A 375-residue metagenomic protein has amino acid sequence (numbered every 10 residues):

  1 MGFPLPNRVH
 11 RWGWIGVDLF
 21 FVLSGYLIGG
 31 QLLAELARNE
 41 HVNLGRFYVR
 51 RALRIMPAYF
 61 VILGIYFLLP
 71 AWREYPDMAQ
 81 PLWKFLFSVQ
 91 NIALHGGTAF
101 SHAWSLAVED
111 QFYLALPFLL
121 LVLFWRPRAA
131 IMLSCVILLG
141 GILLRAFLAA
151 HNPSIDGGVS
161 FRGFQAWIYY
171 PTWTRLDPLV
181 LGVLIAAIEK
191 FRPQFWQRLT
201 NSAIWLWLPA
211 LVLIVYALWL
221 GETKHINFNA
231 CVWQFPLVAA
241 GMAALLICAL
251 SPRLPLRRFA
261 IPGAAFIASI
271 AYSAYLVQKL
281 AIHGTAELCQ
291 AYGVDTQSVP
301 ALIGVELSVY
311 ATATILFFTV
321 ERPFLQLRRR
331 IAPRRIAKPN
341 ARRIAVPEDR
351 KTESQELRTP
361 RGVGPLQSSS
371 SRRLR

Functional and structural regions predicted by a protein language model:
M1, L23-S24, A130-A149, L206-L218: Small-polar-interrupted transmembrane alpha-helices in polytopic inner-membrane proteins
M1-W14, I28-R46, L68, W72 (+3 more regions): Alpha-helical transmembrane segments in multi-pass integral membrane proteins
D18-F20, D177, R361: His/acidic/aromatic-lined binding-pocket segments of jelly-roll/cupin-type domains and related regulatory beta-sandwich
F20, Q111, L143, L237 (+1 more regions): Active-site His/Glu-centered metal-binding helix of metallohydrolases
V42, I55-V108, G140-Y170, V238-G241: Membrane-interface helix-loop-helix regions
I55, H95-G140, Y169-L179, A186-K190: Hydrophobic alpha-helical segments with transmembrane-like composition
R330-R375: Short, intrinsically disordered terminal tails adjacent to the first/last structured region
